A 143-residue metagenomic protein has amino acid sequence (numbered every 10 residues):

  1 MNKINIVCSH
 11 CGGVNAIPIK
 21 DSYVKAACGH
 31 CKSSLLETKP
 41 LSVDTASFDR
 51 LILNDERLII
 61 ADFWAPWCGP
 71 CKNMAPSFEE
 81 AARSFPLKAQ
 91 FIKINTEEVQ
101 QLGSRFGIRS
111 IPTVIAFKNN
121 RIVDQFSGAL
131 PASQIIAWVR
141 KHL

Functional and structural regions predicted by a protein language model:
C8-C11, C28-C31: Short cysteine-rich clusters marking metal-coordination/redox-active sites
V14, L41-I59: A short beta-strand-turn-helix
N15, L35, A75: Cys/His-rich microdomains that often coordinate metals
I17-A26: Short linker/helix segments within small regulatory modules
V43, F63, F78-A82, P86-Q101 (+1 more regions): Thiol-based oxidoreductase modules, predominantly thioredoxin-like and allied folds used for disulfide exchange
E56, F63-W67, S110: Short pre-active-site segment immediately N-terminal to redox-active cysteine/selenocysteine motifs in thiol-based
F63-S77: Conserved redox-active cysteine motifs that mediate thiol-disulfide chemistry, especially di-cysteine Cys-X(1-2)-Cys
S110, I115-L143: Non-catalytic, surface beta->alpha helical segment in thiol-disulfide oxidoreductase systems
